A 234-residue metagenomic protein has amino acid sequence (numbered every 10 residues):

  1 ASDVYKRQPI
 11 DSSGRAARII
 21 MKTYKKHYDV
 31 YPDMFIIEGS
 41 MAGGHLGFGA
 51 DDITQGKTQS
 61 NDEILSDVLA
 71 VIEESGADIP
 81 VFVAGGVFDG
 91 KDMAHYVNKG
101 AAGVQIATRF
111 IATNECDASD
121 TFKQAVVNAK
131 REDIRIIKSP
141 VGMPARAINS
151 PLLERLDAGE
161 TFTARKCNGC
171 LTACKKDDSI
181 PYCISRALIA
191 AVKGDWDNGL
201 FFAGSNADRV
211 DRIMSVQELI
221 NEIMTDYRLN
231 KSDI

Functional and structural regions predicted by a protein language model:
A1-Y5: Short, small-residue-biased leader/transition segments that mark boundaries at the very start of proteins
K6-R7, K25-D33, K99-V104: Glycine-enriched alpha-helix->loop->beta-strand junction motifs that scaffold or abut catalytic
Q8, I36, F82-A84: Structural detector of well-ordered beta-strand residues that form the stable sheet scaffold of enzyme domains
Q8-T23: Active-site glycine- and acidic-residue-rich loops that bind and position anionic ligands or nucleotide-like cofactors
R15, I19, V30, S60-E63: Residues forming well-ordered secondary-structure scaffolds
M21-V30, I72-G76: Alpha-helix termini
K22-K25, D33-I37, M41: Chymotrypsin/trypsin-fold serine protease catalytic domain
S40-F82, F88-I234: Conserved active-site-proximal phosphate/metal-binding subdomains
